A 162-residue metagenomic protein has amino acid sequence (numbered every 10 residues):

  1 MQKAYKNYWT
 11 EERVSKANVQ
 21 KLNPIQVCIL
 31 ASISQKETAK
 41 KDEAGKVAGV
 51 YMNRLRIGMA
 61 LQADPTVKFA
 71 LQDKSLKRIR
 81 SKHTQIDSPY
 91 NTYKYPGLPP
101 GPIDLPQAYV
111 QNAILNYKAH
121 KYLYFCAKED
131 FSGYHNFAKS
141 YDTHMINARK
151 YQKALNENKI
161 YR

Functional and structural regions predicted by a protein language model:
M1-R162: Bacterial extracytoplasmic/cell-wall-associated proteins, especially those involved in peptidoglycan
